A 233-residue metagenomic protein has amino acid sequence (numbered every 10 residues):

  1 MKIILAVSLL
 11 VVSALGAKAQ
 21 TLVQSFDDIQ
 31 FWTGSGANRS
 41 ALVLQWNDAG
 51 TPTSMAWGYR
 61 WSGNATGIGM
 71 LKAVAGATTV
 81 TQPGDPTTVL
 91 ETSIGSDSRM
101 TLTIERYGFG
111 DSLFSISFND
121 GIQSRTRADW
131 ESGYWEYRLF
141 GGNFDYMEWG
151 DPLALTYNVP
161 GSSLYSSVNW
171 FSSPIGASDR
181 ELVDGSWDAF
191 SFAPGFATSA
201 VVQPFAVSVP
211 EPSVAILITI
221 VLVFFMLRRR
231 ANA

Functional and structural regions predicted by a protein language model:
I4-S13, I218-L222: Sec-dependent N-terminal signal peptides
L9-V11, F196, M226: Amphipathic, positively biased hydrophobic alpha-helical segments used for protein targeting and membrane insertion
L15-A19: Sec/Tat signal peptide C-region and signal peptidase I cleavage site
Q20-S208: Ubiquitin-like/PB1-type beta-grasp interaction modules and other compact soluble beta-rich domains
P210-L227: A short, hydrophobic C-terminal helix/tail in secreted or cell-surface proteins
R230-A233: Short, charged juxtamembrane terminal tails flanking transmembrane helices
